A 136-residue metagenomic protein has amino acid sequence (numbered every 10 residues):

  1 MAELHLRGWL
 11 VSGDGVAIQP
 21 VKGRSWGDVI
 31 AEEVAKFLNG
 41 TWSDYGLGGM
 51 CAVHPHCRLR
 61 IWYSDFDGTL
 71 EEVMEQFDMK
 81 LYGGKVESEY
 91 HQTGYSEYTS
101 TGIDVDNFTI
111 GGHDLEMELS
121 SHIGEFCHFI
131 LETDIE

Functional and structural regions predicted by a protein language model:
M1-L4, K36, L47, E75 (+1 more regions): Short intrinsically disordered terminal tails
M1-Q19: Short, extreme N-terminal segment that most often corresponds to the first beta-strand
L4-L10, M79-S96: Disulfide-bonded cysteine-rich modules in secreted/extracellular proteins, activating on the conserved Cys frameworks
L10-D14, Y63-D67, S88-Y90, N107 (+1 more regions): Beta-strand elements of well-folded, non-transmembrane domains
I18-V21, D106: A short, exposed loop/beta-hairpin motif centered on an aromatic-Gly-Thr core
V21-V29, S64-G68: Alpha-helix boundary/N-cap detector
N39-M79, Y90-I123: Acidic, low-complexity, intrinsically disordered interaction modules
C127-F129: Short conserved beta-strand and strand-loop elements enriched in small hydrophobics with frequent Asp/Gly
